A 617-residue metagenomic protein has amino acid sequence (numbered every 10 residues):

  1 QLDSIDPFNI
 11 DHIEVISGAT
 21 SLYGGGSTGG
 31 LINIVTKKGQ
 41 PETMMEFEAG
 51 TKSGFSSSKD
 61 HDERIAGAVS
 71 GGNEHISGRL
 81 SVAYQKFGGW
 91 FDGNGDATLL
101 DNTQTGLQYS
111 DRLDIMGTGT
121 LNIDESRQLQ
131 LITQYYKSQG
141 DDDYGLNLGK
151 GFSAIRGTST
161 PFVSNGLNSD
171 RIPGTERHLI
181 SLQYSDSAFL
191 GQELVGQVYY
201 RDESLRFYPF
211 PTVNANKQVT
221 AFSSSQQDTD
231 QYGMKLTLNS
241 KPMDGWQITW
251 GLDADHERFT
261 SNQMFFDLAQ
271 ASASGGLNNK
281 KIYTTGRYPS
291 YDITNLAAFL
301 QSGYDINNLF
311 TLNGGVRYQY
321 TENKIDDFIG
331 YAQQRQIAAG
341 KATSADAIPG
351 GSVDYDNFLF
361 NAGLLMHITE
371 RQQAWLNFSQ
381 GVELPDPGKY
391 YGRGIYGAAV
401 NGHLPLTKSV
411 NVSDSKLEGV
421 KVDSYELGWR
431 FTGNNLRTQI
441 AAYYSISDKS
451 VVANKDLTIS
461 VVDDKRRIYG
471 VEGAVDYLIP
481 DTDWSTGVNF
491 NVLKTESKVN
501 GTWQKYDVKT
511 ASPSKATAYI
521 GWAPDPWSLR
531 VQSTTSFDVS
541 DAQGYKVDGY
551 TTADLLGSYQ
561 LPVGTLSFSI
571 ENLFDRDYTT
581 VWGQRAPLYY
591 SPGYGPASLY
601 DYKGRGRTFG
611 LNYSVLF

Functional and structural regions predicted by a protein language model:
Q1-I5, V15, S27-G50, E63-G67: N-terminal periplasmic accessory domains that precede and gate Gram-negative outer-membrane beta-barrel machines
E48, K241, D305-L312, T321 (+3 more regions): Gram-negative outer-membrane beta-barrel transporters
A49-F55, N73-H75, Y84-G88, Y135-Q139 (+15 more regions): Transmembrane beta-strands of outer-membrane beta-barrel pores
S58-F87, D96-D143, T175-F189, P242-M243 (+2 more regions): Transmembrane beta-barrel wall of Gram-negative outer-membrane proteins
F87, G106-Q108, S126-S181, E203-P209 (+2 more regions): Flexible loop and strand-edge segments within Gram-negative outer membrane beta-barrel domains
Q183-S187, G191-P211, H367, Q373-S379 (+4 more regions): Membrane-embedded beta-barrel scaffold of Gram-negative outer-membrane proteins
T249-T369: Signature of Gram-negative outer-membrane beta-barrel scaffolds
V382, A453, P480, D538-S540 (+1 more regions): C-terminal beta-signal and adjacent terminal beta-strands/loops of Gram-negative outer-membrane beta-barrel proteins
